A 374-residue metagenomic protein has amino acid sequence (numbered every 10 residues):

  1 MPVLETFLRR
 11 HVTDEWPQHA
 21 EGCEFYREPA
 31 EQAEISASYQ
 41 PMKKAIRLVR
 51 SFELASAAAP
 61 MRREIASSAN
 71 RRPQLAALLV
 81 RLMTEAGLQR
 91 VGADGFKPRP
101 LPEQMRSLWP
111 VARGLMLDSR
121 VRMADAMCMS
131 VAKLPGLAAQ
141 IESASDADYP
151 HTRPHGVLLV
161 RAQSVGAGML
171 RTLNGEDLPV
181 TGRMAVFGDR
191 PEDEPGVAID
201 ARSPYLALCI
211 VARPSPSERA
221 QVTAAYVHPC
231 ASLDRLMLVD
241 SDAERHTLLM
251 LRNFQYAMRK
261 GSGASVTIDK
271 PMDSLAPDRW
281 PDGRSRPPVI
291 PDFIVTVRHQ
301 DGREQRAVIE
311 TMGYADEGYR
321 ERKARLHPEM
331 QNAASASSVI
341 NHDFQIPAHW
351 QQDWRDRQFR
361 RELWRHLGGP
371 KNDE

Functional and structural regions predicted by a protein language model:
M1-A66: Basic, glycine-/proline-tolerant helical and adjacent loop/strand elements that line or dock onto nucleic-acid
A37-R120, A124, I199-A201, D234-H246: Basic, alpha-helical nucleic-acid-binding regions used in initiation and control of genome expression
R99-G168: Structural detector for short beta-strands of small beta-barrel domains
Q163-F187: OB-fold (S1/OB) nucleic-acid-binding surfaces
V180-D278: Solvent-exposed, charged helical/coil patches that constitute nucleic-acid or partner-interaction surfaces
K260-Q305: Active-site metal-binding core of divalent-cation-utilizing nuclease and nuclease-like domains
I290-M330: Short beta-strand-loop-alpha-helix junction that forms the active-site gateway of nucleic-acid-processing nucleases
N332-E374: Basic, glycine-rich
